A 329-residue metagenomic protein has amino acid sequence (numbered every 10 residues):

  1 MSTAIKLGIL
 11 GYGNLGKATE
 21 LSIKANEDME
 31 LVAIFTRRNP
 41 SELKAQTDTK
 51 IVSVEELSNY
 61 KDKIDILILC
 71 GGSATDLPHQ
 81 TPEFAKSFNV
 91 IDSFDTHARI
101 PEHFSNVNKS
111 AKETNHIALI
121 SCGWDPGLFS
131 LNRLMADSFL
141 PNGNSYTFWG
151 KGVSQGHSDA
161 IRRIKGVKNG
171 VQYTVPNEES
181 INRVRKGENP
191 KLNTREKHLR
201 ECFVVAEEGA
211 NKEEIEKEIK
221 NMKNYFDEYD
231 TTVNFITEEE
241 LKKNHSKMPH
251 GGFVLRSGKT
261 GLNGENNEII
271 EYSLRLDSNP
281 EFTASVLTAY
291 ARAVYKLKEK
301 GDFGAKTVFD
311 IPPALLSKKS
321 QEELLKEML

Functional and structural regions predicted by a protein language model:
K6, A18, A25-L57, V153-A291: C-terminal substrate-binding/catalytic lobe of Rossmann-fold NAD(P)-dependent oxidoreductases
Y12-G13: Glycine-rich Rossmann-fold phosphate-binding loop(s) that bind the pyrophosphate of adenine dinucleotide cofactors
L57-I66, A74-S93: Rossmann-fold NAD(P) dinucleotide-binding segment
D92-S93, A118-C122, F148, V171-Q172: General beta-strand structural signal in soluble alpha/beta enzymes
F94-A118: Rossmann-fold NAD(P)-binding glycine/threonine-rich loop
L128-N144, D159-N169, A293: Oxidoreductase and adenylate-handling cofactor-binding alpha/beta cores
G264, E268-L329: NAD(P)-dependent Rossmann-like dehydrogenase/reductase catalytic/cofactor-binding core
